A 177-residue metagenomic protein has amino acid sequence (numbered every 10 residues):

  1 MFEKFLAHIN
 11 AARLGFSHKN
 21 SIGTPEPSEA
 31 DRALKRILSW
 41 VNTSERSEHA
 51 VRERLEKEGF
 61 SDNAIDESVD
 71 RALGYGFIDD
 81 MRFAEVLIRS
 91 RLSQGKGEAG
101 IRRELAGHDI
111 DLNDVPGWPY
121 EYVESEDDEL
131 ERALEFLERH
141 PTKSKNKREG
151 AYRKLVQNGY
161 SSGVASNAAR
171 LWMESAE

Functional and structural regions predicted by a protein language model:
M1-E177: An alpha-helical, amphipathic repeat domain used for nucleic-acid recognition, typified by the mTERF helical solenoid
